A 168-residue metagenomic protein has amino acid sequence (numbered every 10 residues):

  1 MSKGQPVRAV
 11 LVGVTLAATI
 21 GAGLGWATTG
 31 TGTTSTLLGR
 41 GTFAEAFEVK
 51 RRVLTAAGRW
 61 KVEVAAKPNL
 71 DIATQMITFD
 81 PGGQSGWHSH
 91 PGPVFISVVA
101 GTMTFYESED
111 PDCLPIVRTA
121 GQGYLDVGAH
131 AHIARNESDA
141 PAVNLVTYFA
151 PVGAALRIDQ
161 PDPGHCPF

Functional and structural regions predicted by a protein language model:
S2-G13, A17-D71, P115-V117, Q160-F168: A short, N-terminal "cap"/entry segment at the start of jelly-roll beta-barrel domains of the cupin/DSBH fold
W60, A66-P91: Short, surface-exposed binding/anchoring microloops in extracellular/periplasmic proteins
T74-M76, F95, P115, G123-L125 (+1 more regions): Conserved hydrophobic/aromatic beta-strand scaffold that supports enzyme active sites
F79-D80, S108-A129: Short acidic-glycine-tyrosine-enriched beta hairpin
Q84-G86, T104, Q122-R135: Histidine-centered metal-chelating micro-motifs
S85-H90, E107, P115-I116, R135-E137: Short histidine-centered beta-strand/loop micro-motifs that create catalytic or ligand/metal-coordination sites
H90-P111: Glycine- and acidic-residue-biased ligand/ion/polar-headgroup-sensing regions
T119, G128-A155: Ligand-binding loop in jelly-roll beta-barrel domains
